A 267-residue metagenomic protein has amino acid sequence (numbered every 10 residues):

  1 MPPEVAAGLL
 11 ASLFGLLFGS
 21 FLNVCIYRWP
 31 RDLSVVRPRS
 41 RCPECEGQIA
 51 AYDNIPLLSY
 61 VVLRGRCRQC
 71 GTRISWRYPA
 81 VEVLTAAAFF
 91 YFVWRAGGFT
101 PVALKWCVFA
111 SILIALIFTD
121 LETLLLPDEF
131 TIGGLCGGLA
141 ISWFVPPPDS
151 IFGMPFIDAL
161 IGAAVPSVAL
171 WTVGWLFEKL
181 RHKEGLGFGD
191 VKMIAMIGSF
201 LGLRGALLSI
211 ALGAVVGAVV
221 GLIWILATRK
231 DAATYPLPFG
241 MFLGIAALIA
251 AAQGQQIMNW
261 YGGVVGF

Functional and structural regions predicted by a protein language model:
M1-P30, F144, I151: Long, highly hydrophobic alpha-helical transmembrane signal-anchor segments
P2-P3, P56, A80, L84-L104 (+2 more regions): P-loop/Walker A nucleotide phosphate-binding surfaces of NTP-dependent enzymes
A11, V102-V216, G221, N259-F267: Functional transmembrane core segments of multi-pass inner-membrane proteins
F18, L22-N23, T85, F89 (+6 more regions): Alpha-helical transmembrane segments of multipass membrane proteins
L22-R77, F239: Membrane-proximal soluble regions of multi-pass membrane proteins
R28-V36, W94-G98, L121, P146-S150 (+5 more regions): Transmembrane helix-loop junctions in multipass membrane proteins, especially transporters and channels
S75-V83, D128: Select subsegments of transmembrane alpha-helices in polytopic membrane proteins, especially boundary-proximal
G187-G189, I223-L248: Interfacial loop-to-transmembrane junctions
